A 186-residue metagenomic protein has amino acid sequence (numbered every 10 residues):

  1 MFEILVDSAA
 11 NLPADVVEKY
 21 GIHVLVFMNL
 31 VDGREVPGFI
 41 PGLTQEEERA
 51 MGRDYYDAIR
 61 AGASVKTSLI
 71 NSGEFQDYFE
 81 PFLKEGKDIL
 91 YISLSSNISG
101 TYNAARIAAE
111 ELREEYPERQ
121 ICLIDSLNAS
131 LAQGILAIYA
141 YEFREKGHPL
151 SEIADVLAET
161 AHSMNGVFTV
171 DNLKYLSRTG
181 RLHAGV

Functional and structural regions predicted by a protein language model:
M1-F2, T67: A generic structural signal for short
E3, A9-V17, I22-H23, M28-G38 (+6 more regions): Mixed-charge interfacial surface used for oligomerization/domain docking and macromolecular partner engagement
E35, F39-A104, E111-E114: Class I S-adenosyl-L-methionine
